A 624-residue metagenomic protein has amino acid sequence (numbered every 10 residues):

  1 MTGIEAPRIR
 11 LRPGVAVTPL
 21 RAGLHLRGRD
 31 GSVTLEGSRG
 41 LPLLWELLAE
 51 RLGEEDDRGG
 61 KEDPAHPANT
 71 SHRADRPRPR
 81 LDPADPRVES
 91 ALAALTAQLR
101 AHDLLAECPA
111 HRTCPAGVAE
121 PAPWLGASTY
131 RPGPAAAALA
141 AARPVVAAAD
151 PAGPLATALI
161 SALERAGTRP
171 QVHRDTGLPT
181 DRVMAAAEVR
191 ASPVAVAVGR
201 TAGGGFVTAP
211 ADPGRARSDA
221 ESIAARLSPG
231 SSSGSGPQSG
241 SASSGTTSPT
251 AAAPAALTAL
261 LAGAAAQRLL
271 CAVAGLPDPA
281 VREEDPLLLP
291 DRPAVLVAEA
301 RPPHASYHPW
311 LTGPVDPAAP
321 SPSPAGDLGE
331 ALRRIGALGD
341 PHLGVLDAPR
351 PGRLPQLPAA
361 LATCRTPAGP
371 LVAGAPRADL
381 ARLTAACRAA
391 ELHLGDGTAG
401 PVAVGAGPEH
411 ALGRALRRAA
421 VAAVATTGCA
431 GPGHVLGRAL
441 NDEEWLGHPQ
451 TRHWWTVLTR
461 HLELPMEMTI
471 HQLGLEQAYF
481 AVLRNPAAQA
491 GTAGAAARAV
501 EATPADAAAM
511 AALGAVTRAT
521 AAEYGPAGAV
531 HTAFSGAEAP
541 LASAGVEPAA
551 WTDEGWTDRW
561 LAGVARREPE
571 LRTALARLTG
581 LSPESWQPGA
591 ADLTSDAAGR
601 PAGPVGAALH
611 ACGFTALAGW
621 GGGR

Functional and structural regions predicted by a protein language model:
T2-H66, H72-S231, G245-R624: Helix-coil modules at protein/domain termini and other flexible surface or pore-lining loops, especially C-terminal
G234-G236, G240, G245: Residue-identity detector for glycine
